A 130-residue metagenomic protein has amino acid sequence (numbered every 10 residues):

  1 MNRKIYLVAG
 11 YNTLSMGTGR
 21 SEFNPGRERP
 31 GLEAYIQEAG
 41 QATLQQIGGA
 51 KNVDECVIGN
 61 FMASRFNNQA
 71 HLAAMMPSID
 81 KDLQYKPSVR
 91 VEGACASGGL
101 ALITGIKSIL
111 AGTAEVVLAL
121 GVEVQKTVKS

Functional and structural regions predicted by a protein language model:
M1-S88, L110, L118-S130: Conserved "HGTGT" condensation-loop signature of ketosynthase/thiolase-family condensing enzymes that catalyze
E92-E123: Active-site-proximal alpha-helical scaffold in enzymes
